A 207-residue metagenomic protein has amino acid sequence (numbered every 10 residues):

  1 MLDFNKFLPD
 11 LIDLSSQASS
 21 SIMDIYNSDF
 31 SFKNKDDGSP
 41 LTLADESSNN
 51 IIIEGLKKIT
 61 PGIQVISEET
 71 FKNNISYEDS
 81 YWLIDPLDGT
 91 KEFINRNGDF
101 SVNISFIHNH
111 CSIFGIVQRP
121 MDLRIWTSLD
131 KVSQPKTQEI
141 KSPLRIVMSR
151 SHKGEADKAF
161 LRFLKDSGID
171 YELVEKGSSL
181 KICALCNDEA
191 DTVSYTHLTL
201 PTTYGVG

Functional and structural regions predicted by a protein language model:
M1-L87, A159-R162, K176-S179: N-terminal subdomain of lithium-sensitive/metallo-dependent phosphomonoesterases centered on the IMPase/IPPase/PAP
I22, D45, L56, T90 (+4 more regions): Residue-level signal for inorganic ion chemistry
S76-D130: DPxDG-like acidic metal-binding loop motif
V132-K136: Short helix-loop capping/hinge motifs at secondary-structure junctions, enriched in acidic/polar residues
E139-L198: An extended, acidic
H197-G207: Single conserved hydrophobic/aromatic residue that forms the stacking wall/gate of nucleotide- or nucleobase-binding
